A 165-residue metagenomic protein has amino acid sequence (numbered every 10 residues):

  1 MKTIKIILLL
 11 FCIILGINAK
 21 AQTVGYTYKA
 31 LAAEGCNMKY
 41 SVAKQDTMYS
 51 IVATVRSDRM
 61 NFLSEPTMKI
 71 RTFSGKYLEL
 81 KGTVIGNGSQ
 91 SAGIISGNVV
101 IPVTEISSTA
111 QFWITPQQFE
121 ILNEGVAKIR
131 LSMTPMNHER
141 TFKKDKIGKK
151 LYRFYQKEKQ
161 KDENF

Functional and structural regions predicted by a protein language model:
M1-G25: Bacterial Sec-dependent N-terminal signal peptides
C12, V42, R59-N61, I101-V103 (+1 more regions): Sterically constrained small-residue positions within well-ordered secondary structures of folded domains
Q22-T72: An ectodomain-focused feature that recognizes extracytoplasmic/extracellular
C36, S74-K76, M136-H138: Short acidic/polar mixed-charge low-complexity motifs
S41, V52, T67-K69, E79 (+2 more regions): Ser/Thr- (and often Asn-) enriched beta-sheet segments in non-cytosolic proteins
V55-S57, S74, P116, P135: Beta-strand elements of well-folded, non-transmembrane domains
S64-A92, L131: Extended low-complexity, serine/threonine- and proline-enriched intrinsically disordered segments
G86-F165: Internal interaction segment
